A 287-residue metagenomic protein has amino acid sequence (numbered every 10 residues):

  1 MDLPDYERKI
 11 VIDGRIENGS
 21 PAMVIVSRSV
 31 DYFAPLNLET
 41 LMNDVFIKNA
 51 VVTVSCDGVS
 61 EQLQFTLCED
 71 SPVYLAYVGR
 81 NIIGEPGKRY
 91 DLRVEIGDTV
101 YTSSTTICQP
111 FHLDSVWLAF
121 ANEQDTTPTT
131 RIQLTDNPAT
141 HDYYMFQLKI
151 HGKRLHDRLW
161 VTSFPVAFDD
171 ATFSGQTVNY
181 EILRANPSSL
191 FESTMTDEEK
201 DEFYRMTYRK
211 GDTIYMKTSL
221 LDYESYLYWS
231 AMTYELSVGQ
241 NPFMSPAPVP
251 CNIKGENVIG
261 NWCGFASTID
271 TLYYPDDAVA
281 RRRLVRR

Functional and structural regions predicted by a protein language model:
M1-R287: A sequence/structural signal for flexible, mid-protein segments enriched in small/helix-disrupting residues
